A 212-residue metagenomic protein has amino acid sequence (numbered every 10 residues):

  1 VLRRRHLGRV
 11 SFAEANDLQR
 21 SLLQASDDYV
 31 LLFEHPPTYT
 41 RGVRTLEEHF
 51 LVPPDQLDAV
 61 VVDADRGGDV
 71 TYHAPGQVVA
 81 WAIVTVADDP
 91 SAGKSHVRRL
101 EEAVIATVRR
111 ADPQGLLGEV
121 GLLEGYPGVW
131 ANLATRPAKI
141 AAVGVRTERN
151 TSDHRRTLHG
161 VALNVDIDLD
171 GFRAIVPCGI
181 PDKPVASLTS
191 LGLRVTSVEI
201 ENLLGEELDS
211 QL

Functional and structural regions predicted by a protein language model:
V1-P137, A174, R194-V195: N-terminal lobe of the biotin/lipoate ligase/transferase fold
H6, D63, A142, S187-S190: Structural signal for conserved beta-strand scaffold positions within catalytic alpha/beta enzyme cores
R20-S26, T147, L208, L212: Generic secondary-structure transition motif, activating predominantly at the C-termini of alpha-helices
E47-L51, V60, I140-L169: Short, conserved beta-strand/beta-arch hydrophobic-aromatic motifs that form part of recognition grooves or interface
A80-A82, P127, V143, V161-V165 (+1 more regions): A structural signal for short, well-ordered beta-strand segments
T151-D153, L158, A162-L212: C-terminal accessory segment of soluble enzyme catalytic cores
